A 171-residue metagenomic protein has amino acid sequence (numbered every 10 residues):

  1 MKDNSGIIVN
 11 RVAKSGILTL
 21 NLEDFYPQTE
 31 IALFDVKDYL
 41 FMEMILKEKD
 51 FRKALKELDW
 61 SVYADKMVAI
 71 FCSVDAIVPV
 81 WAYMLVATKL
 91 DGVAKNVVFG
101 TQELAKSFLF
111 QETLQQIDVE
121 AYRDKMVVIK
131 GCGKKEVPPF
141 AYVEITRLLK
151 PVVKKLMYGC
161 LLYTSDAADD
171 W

Functional and structural regions predicted by a protein language model:
M1-A69, S73-I77, V153, G159: N-terminal, charge-rich interaction modules
M1-K2, Y39, F99-E103, R123 (+2 more regions): Viral structural modules
M67-S73, V98-G100, M126-C132: Short glycine-rich or small-residue beta-strand-to-loop segments that form or flank ligand, phosphate, metal/Fe-S
A76, L104, K134-E136: Short Gly/Pro-enriched loop/turn and capping motifs at secondary-structure junctions
P79-Y83, P138-A141: A short acidic (Asp/Glu
A82-V119, L161: Long, charge-dense
I117-L161: Helix-rich interaction surfaces within compact, conserved domain-sized segments that mediate assembly or partner
Y163-W171: Single conserved hydrophobic/aromatic residue that forms the stacking wall/gate of nucleotide- or nucleobase-binding
